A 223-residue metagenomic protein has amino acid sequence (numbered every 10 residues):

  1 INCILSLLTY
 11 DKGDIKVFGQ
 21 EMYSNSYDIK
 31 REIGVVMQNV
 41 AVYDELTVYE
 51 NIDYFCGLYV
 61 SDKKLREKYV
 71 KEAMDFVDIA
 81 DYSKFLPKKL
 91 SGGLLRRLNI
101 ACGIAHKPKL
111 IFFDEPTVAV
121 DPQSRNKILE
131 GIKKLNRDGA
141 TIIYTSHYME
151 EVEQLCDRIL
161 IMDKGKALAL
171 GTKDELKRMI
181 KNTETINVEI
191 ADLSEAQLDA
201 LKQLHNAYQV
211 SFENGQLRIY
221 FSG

Functional and structural regions predicted by a protein language model:
L5: Helix-to-loop junction immediately C-terminal to a conserved catalytic motif
G13-S24, I29: Conserved ABC transporter NBD signature motif
D53, G57, K64-Y82: Conserved ABC ATPase "signature" region
K107: Conserved catalytic motifs of ABC-family nucleotide-binding domains
I111-D114: Catalytic Walker B motif of ABC-type/P-loop ATPase nucleotide-binding domains
L129-S222: ABC transporter nucleotide-binding domain
